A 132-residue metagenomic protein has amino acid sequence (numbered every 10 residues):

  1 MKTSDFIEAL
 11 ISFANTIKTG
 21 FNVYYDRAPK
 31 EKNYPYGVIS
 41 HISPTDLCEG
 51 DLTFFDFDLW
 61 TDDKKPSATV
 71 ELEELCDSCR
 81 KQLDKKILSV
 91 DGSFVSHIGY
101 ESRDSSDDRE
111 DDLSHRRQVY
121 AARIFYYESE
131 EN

Functional and structural regions predicted by a protein language model:
M1-N22, S40-N132: Charged, amphipathic alpha-helical segments and their flanking helix caps
A28-K32, D112: A short beta-turn/loop motif at secondary-structure boundaries
P35-V38: Low-complexity, acidic Ser/Thr/Pro/Gly-rich terminal tails and inter-domain linkers that flank the onset of structured
